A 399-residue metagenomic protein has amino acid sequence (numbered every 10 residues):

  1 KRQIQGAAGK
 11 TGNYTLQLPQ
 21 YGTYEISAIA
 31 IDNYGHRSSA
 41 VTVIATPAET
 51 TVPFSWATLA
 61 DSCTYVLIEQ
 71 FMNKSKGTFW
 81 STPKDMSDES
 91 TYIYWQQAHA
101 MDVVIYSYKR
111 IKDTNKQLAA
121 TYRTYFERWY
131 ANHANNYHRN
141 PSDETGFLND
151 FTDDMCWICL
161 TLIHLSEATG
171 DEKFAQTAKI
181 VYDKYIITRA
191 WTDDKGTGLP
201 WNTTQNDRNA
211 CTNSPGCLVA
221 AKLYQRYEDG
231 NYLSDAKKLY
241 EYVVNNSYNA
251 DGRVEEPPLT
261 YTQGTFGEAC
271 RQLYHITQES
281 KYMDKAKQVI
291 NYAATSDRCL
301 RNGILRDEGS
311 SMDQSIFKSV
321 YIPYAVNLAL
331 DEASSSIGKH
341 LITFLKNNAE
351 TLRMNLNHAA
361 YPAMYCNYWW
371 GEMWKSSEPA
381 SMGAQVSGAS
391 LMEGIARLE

Functional and structural regions predicted by a protein language model:
Q3-K10: Short beta-strand segments within Ig-like beta-sandwich modules, predominantly Fibronectin type-III
G12-L16: Short strand-edge motifs at loop-to-beta-strand transitions and within beta-strands of extracellular beta-rich domains
Y21-E25: Extracellular Ig-like/FN3 beta-sandwich strand-entry sites
I31-H36: Short, solvent-exposed loop/turn segments at the edges of extracellular beta-sandwich modules
R37-A45: Edge beta-strands of extracellular beta-sandwich domains
V52-V103, S107-T124, R128-D153, R208 (+3 more regions): CBM-like carbohydrate-recognition segments
A119-R226, G230-S234: Extended ligand-binding groove/face enriched in aromatic
